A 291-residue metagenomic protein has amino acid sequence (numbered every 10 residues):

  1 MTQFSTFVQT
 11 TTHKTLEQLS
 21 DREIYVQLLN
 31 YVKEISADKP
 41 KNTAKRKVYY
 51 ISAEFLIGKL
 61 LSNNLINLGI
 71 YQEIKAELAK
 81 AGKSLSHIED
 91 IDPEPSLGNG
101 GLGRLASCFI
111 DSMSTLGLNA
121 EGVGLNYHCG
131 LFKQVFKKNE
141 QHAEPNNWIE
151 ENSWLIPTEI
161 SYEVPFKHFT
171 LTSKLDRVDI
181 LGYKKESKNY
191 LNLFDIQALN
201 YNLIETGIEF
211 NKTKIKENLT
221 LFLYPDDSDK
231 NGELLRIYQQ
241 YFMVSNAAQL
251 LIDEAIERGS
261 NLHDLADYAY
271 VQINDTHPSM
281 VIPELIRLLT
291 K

Functional and structural regions predicted by a protein language model:
M1-K291: A conserved ligand/cofactor-binding region detector
